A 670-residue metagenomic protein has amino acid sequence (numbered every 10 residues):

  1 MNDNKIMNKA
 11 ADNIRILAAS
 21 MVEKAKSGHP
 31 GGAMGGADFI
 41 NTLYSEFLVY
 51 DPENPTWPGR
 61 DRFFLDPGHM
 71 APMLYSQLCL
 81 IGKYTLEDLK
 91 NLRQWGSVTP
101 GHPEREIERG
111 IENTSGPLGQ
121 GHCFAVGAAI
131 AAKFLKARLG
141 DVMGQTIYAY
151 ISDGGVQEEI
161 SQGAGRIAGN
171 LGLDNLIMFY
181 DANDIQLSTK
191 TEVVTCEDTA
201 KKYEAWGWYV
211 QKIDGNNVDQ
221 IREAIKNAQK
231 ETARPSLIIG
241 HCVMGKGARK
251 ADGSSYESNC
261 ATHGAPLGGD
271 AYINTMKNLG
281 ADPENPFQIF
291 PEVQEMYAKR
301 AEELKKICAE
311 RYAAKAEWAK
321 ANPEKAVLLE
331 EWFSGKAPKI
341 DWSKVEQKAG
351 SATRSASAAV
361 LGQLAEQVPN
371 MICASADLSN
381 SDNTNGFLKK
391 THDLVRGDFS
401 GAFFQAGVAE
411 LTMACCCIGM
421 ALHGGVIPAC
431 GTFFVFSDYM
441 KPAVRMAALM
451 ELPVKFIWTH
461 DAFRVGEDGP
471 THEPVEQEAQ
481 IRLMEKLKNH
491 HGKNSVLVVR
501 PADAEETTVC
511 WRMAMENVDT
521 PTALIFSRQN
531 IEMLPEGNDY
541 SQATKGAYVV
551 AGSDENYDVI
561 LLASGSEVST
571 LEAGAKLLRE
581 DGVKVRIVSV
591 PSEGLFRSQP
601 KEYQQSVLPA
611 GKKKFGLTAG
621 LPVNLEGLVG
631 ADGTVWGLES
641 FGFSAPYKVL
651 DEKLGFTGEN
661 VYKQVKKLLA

Functional and structural regions predicted by a protein language model:
M1-M34, I151, G155, E159 (+9 more regions): Conserved acidic/glycine
M1-T146, A301-T522, N530-E532, S589 (+2 more regions): Thiamine diphosphate
Q94-E106, F124, I130, F134-G144 (+6 more regions): Thiamine diphosphate
I151-S152, Y180, S375, T432 (+4 more regions): Short beta-strand/turn micro-motifs composed of small residues that flank or help shape donor/cofactor-binding pockets
G154, N183, D461: Acidic beta-to-alpha connecting loop that harbors the catalytic carboxylate
